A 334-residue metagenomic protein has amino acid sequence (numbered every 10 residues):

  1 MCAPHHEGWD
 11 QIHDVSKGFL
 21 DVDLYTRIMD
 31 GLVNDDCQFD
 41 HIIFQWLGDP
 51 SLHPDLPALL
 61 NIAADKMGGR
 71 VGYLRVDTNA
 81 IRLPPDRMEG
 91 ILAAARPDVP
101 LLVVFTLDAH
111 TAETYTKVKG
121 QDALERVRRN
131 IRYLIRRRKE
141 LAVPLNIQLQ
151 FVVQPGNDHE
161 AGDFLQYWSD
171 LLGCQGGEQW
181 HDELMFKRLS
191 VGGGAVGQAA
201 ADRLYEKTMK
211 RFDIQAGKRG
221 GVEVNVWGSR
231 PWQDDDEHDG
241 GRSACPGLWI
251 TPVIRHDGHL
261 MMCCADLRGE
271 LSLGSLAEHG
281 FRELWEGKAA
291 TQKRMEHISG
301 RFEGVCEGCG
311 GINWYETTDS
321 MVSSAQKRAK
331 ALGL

Functional and structural regions predicted by a protein language model:
M1, D40-Q45, P50-H53, L149-Q150 (+2 more regions): Conserved beta-strand->loop/alpha-helix structural units within folded catalytic cores of enzymes with alpha/beta
M1-H6, M262-A265, E303-W314: Local cysteine-cluster metal-coordination motifs and their immediate loop/turn environment, predominantly Fe-S cluster
H5-L20, T26, C37, K66 (+2 more regions): Radical SAM enzyme [4Fe-4S]-AdoMet core and its adjacent flexible, acidic and glycine-rich loops/tails across
Q11-R75, I81-P97: Conserved Radical SAM active-site core
W46-G48, T78-A80, L107-A109, F151-V153 (+1 more regions): Short, flexible loop/turn elements at secondary-structure junctions
R87-M88, F281, V305: Hydrophobic side chains within well-formed alpha-helices
E286-L334: Cysteine/selenocysteine-centered motifs that mediate thiol-based redox chemistry or coordinate metal-sulfur cofactors
